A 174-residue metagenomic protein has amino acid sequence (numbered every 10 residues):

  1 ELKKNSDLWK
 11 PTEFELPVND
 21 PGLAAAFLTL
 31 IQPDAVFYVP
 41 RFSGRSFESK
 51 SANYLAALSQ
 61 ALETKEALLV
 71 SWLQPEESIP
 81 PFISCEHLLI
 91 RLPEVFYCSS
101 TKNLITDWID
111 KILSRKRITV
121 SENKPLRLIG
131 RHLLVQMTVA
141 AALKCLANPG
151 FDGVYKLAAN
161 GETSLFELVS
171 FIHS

Functional and structural regions predicted by a protein language model:
E1, M137, K144-S174: Mid/C-terminal beta-alpha module of Rossmann-like enzyme folds, strongest in SDR-family dehydrogenases/epimerases
D7-V18: A short beta-strand-loop structural module common to alpha/beta enzyme folds
L16-V36: Conserved Rossmann-fold cofactor-binding substructure of NAD(P)-dependent oxidoreductases
V18-A25, S49-A52, K102-I105: Structural motif corresponding to alpha-helix initiation and N-cap regions
N19, K50, L126-H132, T163: Residue-level signal for the nucleotide or nucleotide-sugar donor/cofactor binding architecture
F27-I31, L58, K111, M137 (+1 more regions): CheY-like receiver
Q32-S43, K50-I83, H87-L88: Conserved Rossmann-fold NAD(P)-dependent oxidoreductase catalytic core, especially the SDR/UDP-sugar
F82-R127, R131-A140: NAD(P)-dependent short-chain dehydrogenase/reductase
